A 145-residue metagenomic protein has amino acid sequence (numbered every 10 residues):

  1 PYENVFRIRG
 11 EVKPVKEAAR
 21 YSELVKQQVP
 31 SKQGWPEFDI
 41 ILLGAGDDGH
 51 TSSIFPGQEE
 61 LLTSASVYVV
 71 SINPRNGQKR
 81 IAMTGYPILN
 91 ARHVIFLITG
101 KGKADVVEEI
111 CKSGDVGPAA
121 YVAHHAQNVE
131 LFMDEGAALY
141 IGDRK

Functional and structural regions predicted by a protein language model:
P1-K145: Conserved phosphate- and dinucleotide-binding cores of soluble alpha/beta proteins, encompassing both enzyme active
